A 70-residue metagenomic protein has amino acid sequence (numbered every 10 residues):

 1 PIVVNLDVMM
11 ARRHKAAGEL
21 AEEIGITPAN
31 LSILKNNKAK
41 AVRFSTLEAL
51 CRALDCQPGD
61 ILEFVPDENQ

Functional and structural regions predicted by a protein language model:
P1-K15: A short, Lys/Arg-rich alpha-helix, primarily the initiator
D7, G18, E48: Residues within the helices of the helix-turn-helix
V8, P28, I33, K40 (+1 more regions): Short, charged recognition helix plus adjacent turn of helix-turn-helix-like nucleic-acid-binding domains
A11, E22, R52: Alpha-helical residues within the helix-turn-helix
H14-I33: Short alpha-helical DNA-recognition segment
K38-A49: Short, basic-rich loop-to-helix N-cap that marks the start of a DNA-contacting helix
L50-E68: Extended hydrophobic secondary-structure segments
